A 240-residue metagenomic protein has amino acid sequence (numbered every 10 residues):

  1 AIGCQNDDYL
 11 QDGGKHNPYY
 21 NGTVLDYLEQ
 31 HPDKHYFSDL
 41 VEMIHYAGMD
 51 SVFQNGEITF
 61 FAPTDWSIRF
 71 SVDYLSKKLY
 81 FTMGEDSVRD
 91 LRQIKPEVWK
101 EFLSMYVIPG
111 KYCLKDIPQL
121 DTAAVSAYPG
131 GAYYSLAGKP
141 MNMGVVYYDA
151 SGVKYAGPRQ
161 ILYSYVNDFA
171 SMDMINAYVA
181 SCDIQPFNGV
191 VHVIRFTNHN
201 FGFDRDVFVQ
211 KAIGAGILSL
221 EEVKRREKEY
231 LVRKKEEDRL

Functional and structural regions predicted by a protein language model:
G3-L240: Mature, structured domains of secreted/extracytosolic soluble proteins
